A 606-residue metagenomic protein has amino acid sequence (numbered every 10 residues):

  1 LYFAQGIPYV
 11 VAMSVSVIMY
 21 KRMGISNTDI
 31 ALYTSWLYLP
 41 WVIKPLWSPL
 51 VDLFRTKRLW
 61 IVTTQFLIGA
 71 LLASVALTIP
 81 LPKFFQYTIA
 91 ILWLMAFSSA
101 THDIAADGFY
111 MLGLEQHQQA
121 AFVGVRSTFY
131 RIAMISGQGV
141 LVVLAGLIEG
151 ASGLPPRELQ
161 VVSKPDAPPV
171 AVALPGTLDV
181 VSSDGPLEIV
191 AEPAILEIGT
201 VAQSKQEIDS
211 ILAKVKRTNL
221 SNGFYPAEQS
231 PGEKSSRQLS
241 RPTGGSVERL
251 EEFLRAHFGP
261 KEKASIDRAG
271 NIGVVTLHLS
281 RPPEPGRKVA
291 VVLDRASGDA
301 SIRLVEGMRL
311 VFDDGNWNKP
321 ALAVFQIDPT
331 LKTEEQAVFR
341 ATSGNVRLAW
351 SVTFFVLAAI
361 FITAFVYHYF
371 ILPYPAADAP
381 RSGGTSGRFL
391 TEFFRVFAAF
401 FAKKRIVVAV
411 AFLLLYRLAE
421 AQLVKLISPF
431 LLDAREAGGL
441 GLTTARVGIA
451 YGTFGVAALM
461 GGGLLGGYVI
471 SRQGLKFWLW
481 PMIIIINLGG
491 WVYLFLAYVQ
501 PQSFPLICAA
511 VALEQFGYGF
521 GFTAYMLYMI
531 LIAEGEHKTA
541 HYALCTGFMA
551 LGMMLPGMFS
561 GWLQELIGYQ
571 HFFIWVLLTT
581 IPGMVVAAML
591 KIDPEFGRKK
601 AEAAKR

Functional and structural regions predicted by a protein language model:
L1-W41, V407-F412, Y416-E436: Helix-loop boundary and gating motifs at the non-cytosolic
S16, T101-L114, F520-E534: Intracellular juxtamembrane helix-capping segments at the cytosolic ends of symmetry-related transmembrane helices
I25-L39, L348-A349, R435-A458, P505-L506 (+3 more regions): Loop-to-transmembrane helix entry
V42-T56, G461-W480, Q564-E565: Helix-to-loop junctions at the C-terminal end of transmembrane segments in multipass secondary transporters
V62, F66-K83, I484-Q502: C-terminal ends and interior cores of transmembrane alpha-helices in multi-pass membrane transporters/permeases
I79, K83, Y87, E115-T128 (+5 more regions): Intracellular loop-helix junctions on the cytosolic face of multi-pass helical membrane proteins
A133, I532-L566: A late C-terminal transmembrane helix in Major Facilitator Superfamily
F477-Y525: C-terminal transmembrane helical hairpin of 12-TM major facilitator-type secondary transporters
